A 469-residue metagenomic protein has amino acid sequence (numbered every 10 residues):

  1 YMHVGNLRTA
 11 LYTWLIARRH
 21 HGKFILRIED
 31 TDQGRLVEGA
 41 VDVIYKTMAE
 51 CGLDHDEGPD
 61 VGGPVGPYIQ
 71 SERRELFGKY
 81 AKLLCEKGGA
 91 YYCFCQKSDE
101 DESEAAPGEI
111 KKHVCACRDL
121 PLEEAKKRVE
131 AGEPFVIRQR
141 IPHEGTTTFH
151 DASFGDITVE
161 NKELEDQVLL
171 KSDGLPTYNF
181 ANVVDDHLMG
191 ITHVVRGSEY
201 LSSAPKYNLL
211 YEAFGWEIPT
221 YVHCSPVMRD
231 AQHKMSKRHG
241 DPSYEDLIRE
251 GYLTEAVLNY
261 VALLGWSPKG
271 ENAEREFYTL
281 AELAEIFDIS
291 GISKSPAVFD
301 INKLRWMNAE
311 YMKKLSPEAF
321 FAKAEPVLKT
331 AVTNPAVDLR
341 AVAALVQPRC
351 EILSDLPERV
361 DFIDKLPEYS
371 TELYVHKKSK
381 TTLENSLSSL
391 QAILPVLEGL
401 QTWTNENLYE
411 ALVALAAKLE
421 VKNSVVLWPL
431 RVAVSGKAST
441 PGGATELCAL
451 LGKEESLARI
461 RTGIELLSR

Functional and structural regions predicted by a protein language model:
Y1-P107, S203-W216, A256: N-terminal Rossmann-like or analogous alpha/beta NTP/dinucleotide-binding catalytic cores that position adenine
M2-N6, Q33, R196-E199, D246 (+1 more regions): Alpha-helix N-cap/helix-initiation motif
T13, I44, L84, G88 (+8 more regions): Residue-level signal for inorganic ion chemistry
K23-R27, E38, D54-D60, P67-Y68 (+9 more regions): Basic, alpha-helical terminal appendages of large translation-related enzymes
I28-G34, S198-E199, M228, L304: Acidic, glycine-rich active-site loops and adjacent beta-strand->loop/helix elements that engage anionic groups
D30-D32, L188, V195, Y311: A generic structural motif
Y91-H223, M228-M235, S243, Q401: Active-site cores that bind ATP or allylic diphosphates and position pyrophosphate for catalysis
F214-T371, K380, S435-R469: Catalytic adenosine-cofactor/nucleotide-binding cores of aminoacyl-tRNA synthetases and other
